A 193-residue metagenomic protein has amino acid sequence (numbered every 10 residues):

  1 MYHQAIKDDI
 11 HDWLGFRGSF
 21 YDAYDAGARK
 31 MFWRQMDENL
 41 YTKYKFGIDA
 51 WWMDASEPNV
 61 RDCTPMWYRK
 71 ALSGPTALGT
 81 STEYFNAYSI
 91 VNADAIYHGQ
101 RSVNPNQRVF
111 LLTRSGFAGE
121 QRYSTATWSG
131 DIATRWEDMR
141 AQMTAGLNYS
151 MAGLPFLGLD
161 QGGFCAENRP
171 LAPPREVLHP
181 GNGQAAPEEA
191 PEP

Functional and structural regions predicted by a protein language model:
M1-P193: Catalytic-domain carbohydrate-binding cleft regions of carbohydrate-active enzymes
